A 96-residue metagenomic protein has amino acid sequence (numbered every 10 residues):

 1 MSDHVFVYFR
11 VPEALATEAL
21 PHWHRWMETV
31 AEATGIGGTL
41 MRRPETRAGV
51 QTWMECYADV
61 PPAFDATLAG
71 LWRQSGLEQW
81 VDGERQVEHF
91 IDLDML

Functional and structural regions predicted by a protein language model:
M1-A69, E88-L96: Short S/T/G/P-rich N-terminal loop/turn motif that feeds into the first structured element of a domain
M27-A31, W72-V81: A common structural junction motif
L77-I91: Acidic/histidine-enriched active-site and ligand-binding environments that engage anionic O-linkages
